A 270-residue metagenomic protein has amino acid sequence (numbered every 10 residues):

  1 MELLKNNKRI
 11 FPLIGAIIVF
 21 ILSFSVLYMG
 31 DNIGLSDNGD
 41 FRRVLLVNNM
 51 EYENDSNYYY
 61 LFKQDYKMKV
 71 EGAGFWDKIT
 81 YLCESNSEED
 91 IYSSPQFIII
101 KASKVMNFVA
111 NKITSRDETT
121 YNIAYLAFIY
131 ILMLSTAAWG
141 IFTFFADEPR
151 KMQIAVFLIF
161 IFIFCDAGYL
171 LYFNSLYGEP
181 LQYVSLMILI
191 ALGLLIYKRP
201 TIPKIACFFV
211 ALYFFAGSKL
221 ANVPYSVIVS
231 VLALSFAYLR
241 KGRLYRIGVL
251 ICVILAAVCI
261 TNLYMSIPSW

Functional and structural regions predicted by a protein language model:
M1-D31, Q96-W270: Hydrophobic transmembrane helix bundles of membrane-integrated enzymes that assemble and modify cell-envelope
S25-F108: Extracytoplasmic loop-helix module adjacent to an early transmembrane segment
